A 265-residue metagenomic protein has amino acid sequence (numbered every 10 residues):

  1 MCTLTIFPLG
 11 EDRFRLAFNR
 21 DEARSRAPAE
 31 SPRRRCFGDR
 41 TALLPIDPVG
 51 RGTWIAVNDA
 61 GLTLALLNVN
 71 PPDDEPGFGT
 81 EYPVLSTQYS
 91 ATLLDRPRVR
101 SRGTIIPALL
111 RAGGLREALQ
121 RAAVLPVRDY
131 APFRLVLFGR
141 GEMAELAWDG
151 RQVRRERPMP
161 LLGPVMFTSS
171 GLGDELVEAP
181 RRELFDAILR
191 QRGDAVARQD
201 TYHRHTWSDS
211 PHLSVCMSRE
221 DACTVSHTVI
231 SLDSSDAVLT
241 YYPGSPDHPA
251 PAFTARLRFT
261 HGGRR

Functional and structural regions predicted by a protein language model:
M1-F78, Y82, T92-R265: N-terminal nucleophile
L85-Q88: Compositionally biased, intrinsically disordered low-complexity segments enriched in Pro/Arg/Gln/His
